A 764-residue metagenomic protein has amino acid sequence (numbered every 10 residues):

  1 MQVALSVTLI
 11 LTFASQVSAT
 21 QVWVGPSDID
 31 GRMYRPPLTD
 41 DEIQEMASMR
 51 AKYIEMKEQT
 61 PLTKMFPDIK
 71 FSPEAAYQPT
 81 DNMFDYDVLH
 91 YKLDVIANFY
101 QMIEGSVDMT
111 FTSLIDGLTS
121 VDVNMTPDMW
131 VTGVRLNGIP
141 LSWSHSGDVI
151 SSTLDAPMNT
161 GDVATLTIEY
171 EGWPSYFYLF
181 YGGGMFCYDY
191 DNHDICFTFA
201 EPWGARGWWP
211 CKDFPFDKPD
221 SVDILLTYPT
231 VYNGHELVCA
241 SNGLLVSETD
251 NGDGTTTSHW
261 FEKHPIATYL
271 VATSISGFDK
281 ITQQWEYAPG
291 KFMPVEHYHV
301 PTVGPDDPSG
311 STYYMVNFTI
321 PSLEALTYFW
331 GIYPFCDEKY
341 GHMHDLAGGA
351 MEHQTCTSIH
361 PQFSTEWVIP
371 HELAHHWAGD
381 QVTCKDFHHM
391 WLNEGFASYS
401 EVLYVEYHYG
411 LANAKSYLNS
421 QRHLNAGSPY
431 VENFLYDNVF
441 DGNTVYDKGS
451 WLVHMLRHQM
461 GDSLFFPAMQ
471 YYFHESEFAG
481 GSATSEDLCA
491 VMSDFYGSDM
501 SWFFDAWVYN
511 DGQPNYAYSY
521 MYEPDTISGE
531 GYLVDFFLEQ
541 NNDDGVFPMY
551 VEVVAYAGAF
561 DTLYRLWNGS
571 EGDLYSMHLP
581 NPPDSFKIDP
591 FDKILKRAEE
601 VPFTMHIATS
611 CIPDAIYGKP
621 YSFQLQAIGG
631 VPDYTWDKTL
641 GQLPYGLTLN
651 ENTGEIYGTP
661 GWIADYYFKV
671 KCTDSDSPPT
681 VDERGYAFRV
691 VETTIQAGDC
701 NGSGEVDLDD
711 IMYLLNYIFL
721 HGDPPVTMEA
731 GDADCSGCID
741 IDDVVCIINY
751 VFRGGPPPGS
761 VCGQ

Functional and structural regions predicted by a protein language model:
W23-Q78, N82-D85, E169-S276: Extended, low-hydrophobicity, Ser/Thr/Pro/Gly-biased non-transmembrane segments
Y34, I43-A47, T126-Y188, Y575-P580: A surface-exposed beta-strand-loop module
G105, K212-P370: Hydrophobic helix-coil surface modules that form long, contiguous segments used for peptide/substrate interaction
I115, G442-F536: Amphipathic alpha-helical substructures
D128, I628-P632, G641: Short glycine/proline-centered coil/turn motifs in the loop regions of extracellular beta-sandwich domains
V131-R135, E523-S570, Y575-K587: Beta-strand-rich binding/interaction modules
T357-S416: Zinc-dependent metallopeptidase catalytic helix centered on the HExxH motif and its immediate flanking segment
F586, L647, N652, F688-Q764: Cellulosome-associated attachment modules in secreted, modular CAZymes
